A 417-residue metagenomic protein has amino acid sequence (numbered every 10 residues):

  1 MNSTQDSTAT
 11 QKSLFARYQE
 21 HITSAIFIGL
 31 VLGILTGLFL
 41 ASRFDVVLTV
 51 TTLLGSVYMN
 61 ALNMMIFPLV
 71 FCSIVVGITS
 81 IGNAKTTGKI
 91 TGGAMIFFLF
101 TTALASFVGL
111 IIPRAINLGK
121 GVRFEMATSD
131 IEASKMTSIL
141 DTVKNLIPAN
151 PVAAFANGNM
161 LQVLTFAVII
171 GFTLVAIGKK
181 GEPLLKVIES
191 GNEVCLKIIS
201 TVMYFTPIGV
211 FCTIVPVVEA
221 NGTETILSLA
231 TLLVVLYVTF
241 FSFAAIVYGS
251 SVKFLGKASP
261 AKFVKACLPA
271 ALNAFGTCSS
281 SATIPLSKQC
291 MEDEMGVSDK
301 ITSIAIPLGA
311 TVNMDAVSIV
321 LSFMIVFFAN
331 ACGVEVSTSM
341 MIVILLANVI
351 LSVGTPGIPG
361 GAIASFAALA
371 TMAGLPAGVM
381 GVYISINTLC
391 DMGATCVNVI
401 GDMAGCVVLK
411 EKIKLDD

Functional and structural regions predicted by a protein language model:
L14-F27, L32-S42, M59-L62, I66 (+2 more regions): Signature of multi-pass transmembrane helix bundles
V46-V50, G88, T223-T231, A258-L268 (+2 more regions): Membrane-water interface of transmembrane alpha-helices in multipass transporters/channels
T49-N60, K89, N145, A153 (+6 more regions): Short amphipathic alpha-helical coupling elements at transmembrane boundaries
I66-V70, T206-G209, S279-S287, I301 (+3 more regions): Transmembrane helix boundary and interhelical junction motifs in multipass membrane proteins
T86-G93, K197-Y204, E294-G309, T338-M340 (+2 more regions): Membrane-interface alpha-helices at helix entry/exit sites of multi-pass transporters
F100-F124, V235-A274, T283, A316 (+4 more regions): Transmembrane alpha-helices that form the ion-translocation and gating core of multi-pass ion transport proteins
G121, S322-D417: Transmembrane alpha-helical segments and their short flanking loops that form helix-hairpins/helix-helix interfaces
P269-S352, C406-V407, I413-D417: Helix-loop-helix junctions within the multi-pass membrane cores of secondary transporters/permeases
